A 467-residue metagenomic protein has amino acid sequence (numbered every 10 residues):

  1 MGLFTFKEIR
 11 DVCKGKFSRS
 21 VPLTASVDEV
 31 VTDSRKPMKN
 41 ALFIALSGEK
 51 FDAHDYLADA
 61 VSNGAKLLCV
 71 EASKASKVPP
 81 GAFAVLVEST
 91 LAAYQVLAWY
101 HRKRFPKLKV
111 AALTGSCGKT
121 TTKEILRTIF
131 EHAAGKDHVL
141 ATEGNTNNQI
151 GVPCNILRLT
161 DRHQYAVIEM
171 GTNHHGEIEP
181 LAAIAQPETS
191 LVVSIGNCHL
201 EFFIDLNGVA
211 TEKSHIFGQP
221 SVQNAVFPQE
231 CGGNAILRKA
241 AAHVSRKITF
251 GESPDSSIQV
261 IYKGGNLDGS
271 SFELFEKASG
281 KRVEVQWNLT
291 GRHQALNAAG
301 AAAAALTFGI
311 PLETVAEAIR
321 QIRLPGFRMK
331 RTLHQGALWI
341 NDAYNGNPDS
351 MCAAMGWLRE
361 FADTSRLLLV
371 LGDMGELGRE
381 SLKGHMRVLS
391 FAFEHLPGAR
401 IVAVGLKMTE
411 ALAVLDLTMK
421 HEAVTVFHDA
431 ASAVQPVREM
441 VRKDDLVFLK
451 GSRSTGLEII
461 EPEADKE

Functional and structural regions predicted by a protein language model:
M1-V96, Y100, F361-A362, G398-L406: N-terminal leader/targeting and accessory segments in enzymes
K7-D11, A93-N224, Q229, G233-H243 (+3 more regions): Phosphate-binding loop of NTP-binding sites
C13-K16, K74-P80, L191-L338, D363-S365 (+3 more regions): Acidic, Mg2+-coordinating active-site environments of NTP-dependent enzymes
G48-F51, P325, A343-M419: Active-site beta-alpha connecting loops in nucleotide-dependent enzymes
L57, V61-S62, A182-A183, G218 (+1 more regions): Non-catalytic positions within long, well-ordered alpha-helices that form the structural scaffold/packing of enzyme
A84-S89, A423-A433: Short acidic-hydrophobic, aromatic-tinged amphipathic segments that line or gate anion-handling sites
L113, G326-R328, L446, S454-P462: ATP-dependent carboxylate/acyl-activation modules
